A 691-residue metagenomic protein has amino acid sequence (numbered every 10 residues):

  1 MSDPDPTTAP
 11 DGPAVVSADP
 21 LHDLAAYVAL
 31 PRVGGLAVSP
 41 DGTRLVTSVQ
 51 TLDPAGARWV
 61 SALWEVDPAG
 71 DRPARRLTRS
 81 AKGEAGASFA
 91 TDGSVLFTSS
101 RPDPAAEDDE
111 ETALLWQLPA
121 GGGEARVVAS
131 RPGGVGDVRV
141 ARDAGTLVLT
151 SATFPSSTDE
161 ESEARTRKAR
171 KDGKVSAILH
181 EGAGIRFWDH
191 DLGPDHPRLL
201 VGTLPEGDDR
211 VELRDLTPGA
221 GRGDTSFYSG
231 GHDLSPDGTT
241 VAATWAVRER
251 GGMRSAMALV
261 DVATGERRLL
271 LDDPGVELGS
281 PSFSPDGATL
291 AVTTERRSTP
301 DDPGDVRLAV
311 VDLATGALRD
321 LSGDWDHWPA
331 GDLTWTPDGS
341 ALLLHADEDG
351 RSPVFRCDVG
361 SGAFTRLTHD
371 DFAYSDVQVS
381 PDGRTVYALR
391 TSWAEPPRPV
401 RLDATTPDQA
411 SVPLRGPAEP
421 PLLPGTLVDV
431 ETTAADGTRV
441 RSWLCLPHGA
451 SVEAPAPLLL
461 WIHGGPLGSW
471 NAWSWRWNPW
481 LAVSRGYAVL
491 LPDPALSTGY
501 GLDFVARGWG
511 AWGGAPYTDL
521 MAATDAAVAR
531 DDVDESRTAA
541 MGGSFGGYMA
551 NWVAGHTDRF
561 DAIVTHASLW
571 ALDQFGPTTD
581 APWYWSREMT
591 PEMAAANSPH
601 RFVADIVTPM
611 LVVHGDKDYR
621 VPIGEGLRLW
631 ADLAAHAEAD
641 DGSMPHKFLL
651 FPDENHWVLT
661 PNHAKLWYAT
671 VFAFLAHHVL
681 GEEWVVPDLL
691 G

Functional and structural regions predicted by a protein language model:
S2-R32, V66-A85, D108-E111, W116-G134 (+7 more regions): Multi-bladed beta-propeller domains
D3-D11, V60-S61, A152-D208, L213 (+5 more regions): Predominantly five- to eight-bladed beta-propeller fold
L30-L45, A81-T98, S130-L147, I185-L192 (+9 more regions): Conserved beta-propeller blade repeats
S48-G70: Beta-propeller domains
A55-V60, P104-T112, H190-D195, E249-S255 (+3 more regions): Short, solvent-exposed loop/turn segments at conserved positions within beta-propeller repeat blades
S94-V95, S100-E160: Hydrophobic or amphipathic alpha-helical targeting/insertion segments
P417-R530, D534-S536, G543, F575-P577: Cap/lid segment of the alpha/beta-hydrolase catalytic domain
L491-G691: Active-site-proximal cap/loop segments of hydrolase catalytic domains
